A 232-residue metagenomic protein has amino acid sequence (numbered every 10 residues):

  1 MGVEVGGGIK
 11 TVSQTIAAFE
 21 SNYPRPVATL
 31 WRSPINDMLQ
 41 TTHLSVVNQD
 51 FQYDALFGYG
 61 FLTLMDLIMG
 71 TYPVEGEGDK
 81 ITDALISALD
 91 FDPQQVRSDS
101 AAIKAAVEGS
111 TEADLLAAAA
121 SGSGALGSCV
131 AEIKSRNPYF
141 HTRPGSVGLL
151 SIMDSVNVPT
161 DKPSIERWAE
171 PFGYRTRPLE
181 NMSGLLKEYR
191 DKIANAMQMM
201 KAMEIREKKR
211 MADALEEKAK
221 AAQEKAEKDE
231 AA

Functional and structural regions predicted by a protein language model:
M1-S98, W168, F172-K208, A212 (+1 more regions): N-terminal domain-start signal
T42-F51, C129-Y139: Short, recurring structural edge motifs at helix starts
F57-M65, R97-K104, P144-M153: Amphipathic alpha-helical elements of HEAT/ARM-like alpha-solenoid repeat scaffolds that form extended
I68-Y72, M153-K162: Short loop/beta submotifs within extracellular cysteine-rich repeat domains
P93-A118: Alpha-helical interaction scaffolds
G109-S135: Extended amphipathic alpha-helical interaction segments
F140, P144-G148, P163-R167: Short amphipathic alpha-helical segments
G148-S151, V156, R167-P171: C-terminal catalytic/scaffold cores in eukaryotic proteins
